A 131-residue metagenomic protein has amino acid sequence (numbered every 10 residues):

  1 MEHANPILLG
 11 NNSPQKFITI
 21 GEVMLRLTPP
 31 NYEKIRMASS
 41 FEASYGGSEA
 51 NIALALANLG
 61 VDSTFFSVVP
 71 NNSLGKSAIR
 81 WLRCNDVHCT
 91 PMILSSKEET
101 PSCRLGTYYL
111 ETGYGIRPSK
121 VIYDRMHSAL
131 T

Functional and structural regions predicted by a protein language model:
M1-I35, S40: Positively charged, low-complexity intrinsically disordered leader regions
N12, R36, G47, S102-R104: A generic fold-level signal
M24, E49-A50, A78: Short, flexible micro-motifs
N31-Y32, M37-F41, F65, H88 (+1 more regions): Glycine-rich, flexible loop/turn motifs
K34-L54: Short catalytic helix/loop segments, enriched in acidic residues and glycine and frequently bearing histidine
S44-G46, T64-V69: A short beta-strand-loop structural module common to alpha/beta enzyme folds
N51-D62, C84: Alpha-helix C-terminal capping segments
F66-T131: Conserved N-terminal subdomain of the carbohydrate kinase-like
